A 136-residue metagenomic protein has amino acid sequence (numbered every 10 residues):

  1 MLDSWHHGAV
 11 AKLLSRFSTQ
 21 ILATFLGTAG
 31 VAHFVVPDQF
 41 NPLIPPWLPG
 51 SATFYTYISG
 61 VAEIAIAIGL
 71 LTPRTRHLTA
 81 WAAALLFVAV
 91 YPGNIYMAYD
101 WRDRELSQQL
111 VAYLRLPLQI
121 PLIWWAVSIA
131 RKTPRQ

Functional and structural regions predicted by a protein language model:
L2-Q136: Membrane-interface extramembranous regions
